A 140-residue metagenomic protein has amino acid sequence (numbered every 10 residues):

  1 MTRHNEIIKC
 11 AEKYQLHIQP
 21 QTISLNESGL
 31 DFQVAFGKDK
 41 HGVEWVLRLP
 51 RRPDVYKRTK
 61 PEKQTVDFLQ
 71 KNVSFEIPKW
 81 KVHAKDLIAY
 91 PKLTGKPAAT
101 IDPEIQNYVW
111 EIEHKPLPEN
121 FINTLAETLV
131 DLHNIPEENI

Functional and structural regions predicted by a protein language model:
M1-I23: Juxta-kinase regulatory segment immediately upstream of eukaryotic protein kinase catalytic domains
T22-I140: ATP-binding pocket architecture of kinase catalytic cores
